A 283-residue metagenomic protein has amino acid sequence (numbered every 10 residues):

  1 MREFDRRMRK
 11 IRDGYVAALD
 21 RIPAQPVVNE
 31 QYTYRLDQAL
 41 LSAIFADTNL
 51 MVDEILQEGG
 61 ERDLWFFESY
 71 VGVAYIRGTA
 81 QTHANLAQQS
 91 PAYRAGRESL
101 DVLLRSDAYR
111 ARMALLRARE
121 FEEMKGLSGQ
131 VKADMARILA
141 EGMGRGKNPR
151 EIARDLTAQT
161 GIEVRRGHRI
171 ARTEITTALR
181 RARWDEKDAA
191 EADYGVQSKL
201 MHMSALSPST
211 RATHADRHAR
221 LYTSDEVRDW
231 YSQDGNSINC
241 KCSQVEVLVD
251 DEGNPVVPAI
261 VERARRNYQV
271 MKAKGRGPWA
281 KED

Functional and structural regions predicted by a protein language model:
M1-Q159, D250-D283: N-terminal leader/targeting and assembly helices and adjacent pre-domain segments
G161-I162, R166-E262: Acidic, glycine-rich two-metal-ion catalytic cores of nucleic acid-processing enzymes
